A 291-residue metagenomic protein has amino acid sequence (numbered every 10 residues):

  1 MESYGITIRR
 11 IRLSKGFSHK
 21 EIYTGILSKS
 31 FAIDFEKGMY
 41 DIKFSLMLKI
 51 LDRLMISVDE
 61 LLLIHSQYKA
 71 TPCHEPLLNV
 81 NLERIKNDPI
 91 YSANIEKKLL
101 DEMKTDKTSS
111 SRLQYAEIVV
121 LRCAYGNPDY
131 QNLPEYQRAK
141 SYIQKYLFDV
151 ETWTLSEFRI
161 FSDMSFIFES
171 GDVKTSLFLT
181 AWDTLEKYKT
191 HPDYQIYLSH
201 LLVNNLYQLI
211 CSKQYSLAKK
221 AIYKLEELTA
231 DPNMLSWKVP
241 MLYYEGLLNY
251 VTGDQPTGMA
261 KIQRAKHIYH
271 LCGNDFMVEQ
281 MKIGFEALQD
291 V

Functional and structural regions predicted by a protein language model:
M1-S14: A short, Lys/Arg-rich alpha-helix, primarily the initiator
G16-D34: Short alpha-helical DNA-recognition segment
S45-E60: DNA major-groove recognition helix of helix-turn-helix/homeodomain DNA-binding modules
S57-L133, Q137-R138, Q144: Charged, helix-prone or intrinsically disordered regulatory segments positioned adjacent to compact structured domains
N79, Q114-Y125, R159-M164, H200-N204 (+3 more regions): "A position-specific structural signal for the A-helix of alpha-solenoid helical repeats
I85-L100, Y130-S141, G171-D183, S212-Y223 (+1 more regions): Helix-turn-helix repeat elements of alpha-solenoid scaffolds
K97-K104, S141-F148, A181-T190, K220-D231 (+1 more regions): Amphipathic alpha-helical segments of tetratricopeptide repeats
E157-L235: Alpha-helical adaptor scaffolds
